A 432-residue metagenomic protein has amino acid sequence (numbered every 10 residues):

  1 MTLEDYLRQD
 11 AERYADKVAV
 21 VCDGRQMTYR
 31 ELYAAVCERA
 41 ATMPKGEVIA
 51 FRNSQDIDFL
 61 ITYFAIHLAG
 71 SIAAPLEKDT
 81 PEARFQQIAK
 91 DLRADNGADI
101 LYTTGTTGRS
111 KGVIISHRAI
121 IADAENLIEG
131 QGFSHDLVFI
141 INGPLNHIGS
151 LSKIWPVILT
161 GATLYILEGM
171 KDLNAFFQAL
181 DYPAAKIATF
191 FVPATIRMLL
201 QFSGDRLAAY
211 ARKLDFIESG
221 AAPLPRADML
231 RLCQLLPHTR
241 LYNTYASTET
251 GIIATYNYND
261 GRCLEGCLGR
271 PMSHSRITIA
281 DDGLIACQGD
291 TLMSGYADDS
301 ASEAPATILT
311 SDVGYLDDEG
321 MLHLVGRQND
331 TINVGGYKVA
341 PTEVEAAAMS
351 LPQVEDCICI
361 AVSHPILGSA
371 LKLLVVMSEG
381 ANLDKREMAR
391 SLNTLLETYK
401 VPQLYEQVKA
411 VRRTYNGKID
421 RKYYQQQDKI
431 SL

Functional and structural regions predicted by a protein language model:
L3, R8, D16-P44, P81-F85 (+1 more regions): Conserved AMP-binding/adenylate-forming core of the ANL superfamily
R25, A40-T80, P144, K338: Conserved AMP-binding/adenylate-forming
T28-Y29, A98-E125: Conserved AMP-binding A3 loop
F51, G289, V313-K400: AMP-binding/adenylate-forming catalytic core of the ANL superfamily
I121-V138, N146-A188: Conserved AMP-binding/adenylation subdomain of ANL enzymes
K186-F191, F202-C263: Gly/Ser/Thr-rich phosphate-binding loop
P271-H274, T278-A306, Y337-V339: Conserved ATP/PPi-binding loop(s) of AMP-dependent carboxylate-activating enzymes
L396-I419: AMP-binding/adenylate-forming catalytic domain of the ANL superfamily
